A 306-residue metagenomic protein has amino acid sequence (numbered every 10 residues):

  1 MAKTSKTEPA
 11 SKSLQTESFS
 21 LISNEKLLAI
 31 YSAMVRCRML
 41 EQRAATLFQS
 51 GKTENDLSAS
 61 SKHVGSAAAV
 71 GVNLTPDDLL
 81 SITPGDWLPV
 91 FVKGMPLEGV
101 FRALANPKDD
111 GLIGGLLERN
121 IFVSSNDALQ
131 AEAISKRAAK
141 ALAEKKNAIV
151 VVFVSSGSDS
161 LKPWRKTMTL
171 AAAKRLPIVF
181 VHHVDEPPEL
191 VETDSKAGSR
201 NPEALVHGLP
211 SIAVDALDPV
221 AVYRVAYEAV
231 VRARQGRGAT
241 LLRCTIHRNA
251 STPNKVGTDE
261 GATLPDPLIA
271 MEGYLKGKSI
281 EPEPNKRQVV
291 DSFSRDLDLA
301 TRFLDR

Functional and structural regions predicted by a protein language model:
M1-A67, V72-L74, A250-R306: Conserved acidic/glycine
M39-Q42, K52-R175, S195-N201, V206-G208: Cofactor-binding active-site loop characterized by glycine-rich and histidine/acidic residues
V123-D298, R302-F303: Glycine-rich ThDP/TPP pyrophosphate-binding loop and its adjacent helix/strand module within ThDP-dependent enzymes
